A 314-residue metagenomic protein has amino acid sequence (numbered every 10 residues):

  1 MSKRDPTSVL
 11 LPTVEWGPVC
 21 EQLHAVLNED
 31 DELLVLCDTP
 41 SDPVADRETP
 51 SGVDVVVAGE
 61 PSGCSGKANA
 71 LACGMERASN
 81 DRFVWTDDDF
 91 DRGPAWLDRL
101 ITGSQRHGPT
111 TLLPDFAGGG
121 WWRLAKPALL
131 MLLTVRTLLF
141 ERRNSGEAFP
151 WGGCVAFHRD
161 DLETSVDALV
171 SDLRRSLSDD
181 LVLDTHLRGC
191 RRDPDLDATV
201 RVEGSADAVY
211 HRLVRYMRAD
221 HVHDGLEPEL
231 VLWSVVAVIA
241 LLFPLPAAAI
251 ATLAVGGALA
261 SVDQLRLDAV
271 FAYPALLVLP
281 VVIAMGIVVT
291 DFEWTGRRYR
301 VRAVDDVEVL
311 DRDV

Functional and structural regions predicted by a protein language model:
D5-L10, E32: Cell-envelope/extracellular polymer assembly enzymes that use nucleotide-activated donors
T13-D30, P43: Short, well-formed alpha-helical segments that are part of the catalytic scaffolds of diverse glycosyltransferases
E15-G17, L36-T49, E60, F90: A conserved acidic beta->alpha catalytic loop
V56-C73, I101-S165, A272-V281: Long helical/loop segments within the catalytic core of UDP-sugar-dependent glycosyltransferases, especially the large
L71, N80-D91: Short beta-strand-to-loop acidic/aromatic patch adjacent to the donor-nucleotide binding site
T86-G103: Acidic donor-binding/catalytic loop of UDP-sugar-dependent glycosyltransferases, especially processive GT2
F116-G118, A125-K126, A168-E227: Catalytic donor/gating beta->alpha subdomain of glycosyltransferases that bind UDP-sugars
P228-R300: Membrane-embedded multi-pass helical conduit in multi-pass membrane proteins, especially envelope-biosynthetic
